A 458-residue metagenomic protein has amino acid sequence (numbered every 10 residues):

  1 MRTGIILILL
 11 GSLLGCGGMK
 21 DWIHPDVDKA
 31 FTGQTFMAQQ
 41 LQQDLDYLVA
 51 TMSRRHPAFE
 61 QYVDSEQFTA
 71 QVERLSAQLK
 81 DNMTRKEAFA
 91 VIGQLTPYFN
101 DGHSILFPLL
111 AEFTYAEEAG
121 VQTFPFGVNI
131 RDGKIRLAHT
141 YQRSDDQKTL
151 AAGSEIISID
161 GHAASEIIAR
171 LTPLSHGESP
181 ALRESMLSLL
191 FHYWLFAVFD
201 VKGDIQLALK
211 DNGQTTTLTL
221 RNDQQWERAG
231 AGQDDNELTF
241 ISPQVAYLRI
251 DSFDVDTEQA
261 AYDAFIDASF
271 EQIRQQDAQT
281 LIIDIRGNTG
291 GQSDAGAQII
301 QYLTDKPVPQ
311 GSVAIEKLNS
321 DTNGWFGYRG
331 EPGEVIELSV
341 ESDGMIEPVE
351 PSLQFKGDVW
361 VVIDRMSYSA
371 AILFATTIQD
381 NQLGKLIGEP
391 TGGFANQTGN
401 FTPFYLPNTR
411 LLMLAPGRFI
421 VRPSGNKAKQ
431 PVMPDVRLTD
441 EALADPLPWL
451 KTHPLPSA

Functional and structural regions predicted by a protein language model:
M1-L7: Sec-dependent signal peptide recognition, specifically the positively charged N-region followed immediately by
G4, G17-L281, G287-D294, Q298-I315 (+4 more regions): Flexible, low-complexity junctional segments that flank or bridge functional domains
A116, G290-D358, N396-F401, Y405 (+2 more regions): Gly/Ser/Thr-rich loop/hinge elements
R136, A246-R249, L281-D284, W360-I363 (+2 more regions): Structural recognition of the beta-strand scaffold that forms the well-ordered cores of secreted hydrolase catalytic
L187-F191, T409-P423: Short, basic, helix/turn surface patches
A314, D358-D380, K385-G392: Extended C-terminal subregions enriched in glycine
G425-A458: Low-complexity, Gly/Ser/Thr/Pro-rich intrinsically disordered linker/tail segments
